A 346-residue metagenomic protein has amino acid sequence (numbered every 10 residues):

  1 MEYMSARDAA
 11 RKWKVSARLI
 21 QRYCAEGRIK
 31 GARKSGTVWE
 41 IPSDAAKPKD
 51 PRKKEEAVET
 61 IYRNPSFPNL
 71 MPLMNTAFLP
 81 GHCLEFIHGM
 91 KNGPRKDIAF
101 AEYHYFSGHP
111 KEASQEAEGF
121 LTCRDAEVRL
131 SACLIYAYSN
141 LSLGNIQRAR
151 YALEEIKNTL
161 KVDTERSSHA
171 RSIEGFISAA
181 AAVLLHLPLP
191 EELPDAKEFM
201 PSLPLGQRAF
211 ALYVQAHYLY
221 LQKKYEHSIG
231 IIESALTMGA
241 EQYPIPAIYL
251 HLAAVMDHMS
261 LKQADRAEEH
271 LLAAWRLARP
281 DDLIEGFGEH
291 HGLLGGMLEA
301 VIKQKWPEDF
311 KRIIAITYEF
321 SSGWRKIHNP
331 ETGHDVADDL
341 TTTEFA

Functional and structural regions predicted by a protein language model:
M1-L19, D339-A346: Polyanion-binding surface elements
A6, I29-K54: Short helix-start
A57-H104, G108, A126, C133 (+2 more regions): N-terminal alpha-helical interaction modules that lie
V58-M74, D265-A346: C-terminal non-catalytic interaction modules
T60-P72, P94-G108, L130-I146, A170-L187 (+3 more regions): Tandem amphipathic alpha-helical repeat scaffolds
S66-L84, E102-E118, L141-K157, A182-A196 (+2 more regions): Helix-turn-helix repeat elements of alpha-solenoid scaffolds
L84-G93, E118-R129, E155-H169, P194-Q207 (+2 more regions): Solenoid-like repeat scaffolds
Y103-F106, I135, N145-R148, G206 (+1 more regions): DNA-contacting interfaces and partner/effector-binding or oligomerization modules in DNA-centric proteins
